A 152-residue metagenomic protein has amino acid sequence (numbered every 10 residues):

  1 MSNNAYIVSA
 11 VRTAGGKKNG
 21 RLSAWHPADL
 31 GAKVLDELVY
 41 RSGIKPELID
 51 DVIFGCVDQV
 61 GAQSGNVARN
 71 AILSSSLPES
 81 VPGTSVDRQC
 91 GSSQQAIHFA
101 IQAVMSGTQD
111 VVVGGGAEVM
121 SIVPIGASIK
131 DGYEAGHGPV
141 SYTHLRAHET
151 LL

Functional and structural regions predicted by a protein language model:
M1-S75, P82, C90: Conserved active-site "lid/cap" helical segment
T13, Q59, V119-M120, L152: Residue-level marker for beta-strand->alpha-helix junctions and adjacent short loops that shape enzyme
N19, S23, D58, E79 (+3 more regions): Short, flexible micro-motifs
N66-A68, F99, I122-S128: Short Gly/Thr/Asp-enriched flexible loops that form oxyanion-binding sites at enzyme active sites
R88-E118: Active-site-proximal alpha-helical scaffold in enzymes
S106-Y142: Glycine/threonine-rich beta-strand-loop-alpha-helix active-site module that forms ligand/phosphate-binding
H144-A147, L151-L152: Single conserved hydrophobic/aromatic residue that forms the stacking wall/gate of nucleotide- or nucleobase-binding
